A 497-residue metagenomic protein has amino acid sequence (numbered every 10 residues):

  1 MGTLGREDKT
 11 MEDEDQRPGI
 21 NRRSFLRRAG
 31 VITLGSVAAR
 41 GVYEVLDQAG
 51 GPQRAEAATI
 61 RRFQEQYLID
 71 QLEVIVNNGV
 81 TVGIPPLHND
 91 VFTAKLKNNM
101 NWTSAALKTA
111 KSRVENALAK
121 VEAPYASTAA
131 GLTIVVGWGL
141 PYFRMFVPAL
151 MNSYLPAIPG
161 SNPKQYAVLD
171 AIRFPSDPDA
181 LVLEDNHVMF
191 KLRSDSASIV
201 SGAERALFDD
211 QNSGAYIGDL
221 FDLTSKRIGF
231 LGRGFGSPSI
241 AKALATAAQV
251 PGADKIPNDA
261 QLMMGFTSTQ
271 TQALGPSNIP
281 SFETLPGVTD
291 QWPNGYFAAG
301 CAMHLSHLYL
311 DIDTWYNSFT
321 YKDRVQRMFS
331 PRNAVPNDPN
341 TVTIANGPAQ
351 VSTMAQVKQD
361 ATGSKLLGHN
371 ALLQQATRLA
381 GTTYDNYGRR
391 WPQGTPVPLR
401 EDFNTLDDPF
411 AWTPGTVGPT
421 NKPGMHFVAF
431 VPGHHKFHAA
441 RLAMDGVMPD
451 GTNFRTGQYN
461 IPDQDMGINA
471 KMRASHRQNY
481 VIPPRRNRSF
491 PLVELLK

Functional and structural regions predicted by a protein language model:
M1-N21: N-terminal secretory signal peptides
S24-V45, G51-K497: Long, histidine/aromatic-enriched segments associated with O2/redox biology
